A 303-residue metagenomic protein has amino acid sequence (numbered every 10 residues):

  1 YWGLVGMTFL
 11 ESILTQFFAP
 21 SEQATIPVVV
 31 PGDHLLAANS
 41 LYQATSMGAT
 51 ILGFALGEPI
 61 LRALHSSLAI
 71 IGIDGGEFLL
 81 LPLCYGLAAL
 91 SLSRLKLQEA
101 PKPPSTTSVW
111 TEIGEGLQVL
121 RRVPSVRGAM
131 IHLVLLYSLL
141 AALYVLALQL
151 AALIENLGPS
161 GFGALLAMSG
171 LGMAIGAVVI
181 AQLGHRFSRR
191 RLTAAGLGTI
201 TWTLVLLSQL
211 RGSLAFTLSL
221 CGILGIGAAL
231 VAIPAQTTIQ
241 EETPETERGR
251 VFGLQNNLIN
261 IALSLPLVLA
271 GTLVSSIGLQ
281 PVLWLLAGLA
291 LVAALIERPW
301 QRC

Functional and structural regions predicted by a protein language model:
Y1, F78, P82, G86 (+5 more regions): C-terminal transmembrane bundle of multi-pass solute transporters/carriers
Y1-T8, S12, A37-Q98, A167 (+2 more regions): Hydrophobic alpha-helical transmembrane segments
F9, R121-A142, G222: Pair of pore-lining "gating" transmembrane helices in MFS-fold secondary transporters
L10-E22, L224-A235: Core transmembrane helices of Major Facilitator Superfamily
A19, T50, F54, L133-Y144 (+1 more regions): Conserved extracellular-gate-facing transmembrane-helix segments in secondary transporters
P31, Q98, P244-R248: Helix-capping/helix-break motifs at membrane-protein junctions, especially on the cytosolic side just before or after
L41-A49, H132, L254-I259: Hydrophobic alpha-helical segments of secondary membrane carriers
Q98-I131: Juxtamembrane intracellular "pre-TM" segments in multi-pass secondary transporters
